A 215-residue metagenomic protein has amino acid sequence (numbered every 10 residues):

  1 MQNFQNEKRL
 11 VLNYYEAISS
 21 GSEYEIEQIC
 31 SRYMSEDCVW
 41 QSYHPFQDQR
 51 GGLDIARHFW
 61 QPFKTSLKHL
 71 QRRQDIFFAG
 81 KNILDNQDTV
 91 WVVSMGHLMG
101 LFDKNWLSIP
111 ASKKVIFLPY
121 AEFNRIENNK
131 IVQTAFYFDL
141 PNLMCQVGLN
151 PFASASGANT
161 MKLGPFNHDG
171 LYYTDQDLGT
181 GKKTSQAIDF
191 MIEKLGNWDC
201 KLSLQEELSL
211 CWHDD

Functional and structural regions predicted by a protein language model:
M1-D215: C-terminal and inter-domain tail/linker signature
